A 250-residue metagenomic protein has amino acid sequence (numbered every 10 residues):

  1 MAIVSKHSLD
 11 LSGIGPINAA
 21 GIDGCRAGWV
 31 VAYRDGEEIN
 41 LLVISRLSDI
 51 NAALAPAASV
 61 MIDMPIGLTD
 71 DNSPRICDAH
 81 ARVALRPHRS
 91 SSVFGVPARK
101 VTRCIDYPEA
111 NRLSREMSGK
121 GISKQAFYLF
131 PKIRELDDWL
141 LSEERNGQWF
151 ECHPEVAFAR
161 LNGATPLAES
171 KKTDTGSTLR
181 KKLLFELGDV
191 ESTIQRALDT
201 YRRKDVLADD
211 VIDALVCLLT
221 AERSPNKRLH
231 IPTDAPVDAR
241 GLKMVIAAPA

Functional and structural regions predicted by a protein language model:
A2-A19, G24-A250: RNase H-like (RuvC/DEDD) metal-dependent nuclease/polynucleotide-processing core
